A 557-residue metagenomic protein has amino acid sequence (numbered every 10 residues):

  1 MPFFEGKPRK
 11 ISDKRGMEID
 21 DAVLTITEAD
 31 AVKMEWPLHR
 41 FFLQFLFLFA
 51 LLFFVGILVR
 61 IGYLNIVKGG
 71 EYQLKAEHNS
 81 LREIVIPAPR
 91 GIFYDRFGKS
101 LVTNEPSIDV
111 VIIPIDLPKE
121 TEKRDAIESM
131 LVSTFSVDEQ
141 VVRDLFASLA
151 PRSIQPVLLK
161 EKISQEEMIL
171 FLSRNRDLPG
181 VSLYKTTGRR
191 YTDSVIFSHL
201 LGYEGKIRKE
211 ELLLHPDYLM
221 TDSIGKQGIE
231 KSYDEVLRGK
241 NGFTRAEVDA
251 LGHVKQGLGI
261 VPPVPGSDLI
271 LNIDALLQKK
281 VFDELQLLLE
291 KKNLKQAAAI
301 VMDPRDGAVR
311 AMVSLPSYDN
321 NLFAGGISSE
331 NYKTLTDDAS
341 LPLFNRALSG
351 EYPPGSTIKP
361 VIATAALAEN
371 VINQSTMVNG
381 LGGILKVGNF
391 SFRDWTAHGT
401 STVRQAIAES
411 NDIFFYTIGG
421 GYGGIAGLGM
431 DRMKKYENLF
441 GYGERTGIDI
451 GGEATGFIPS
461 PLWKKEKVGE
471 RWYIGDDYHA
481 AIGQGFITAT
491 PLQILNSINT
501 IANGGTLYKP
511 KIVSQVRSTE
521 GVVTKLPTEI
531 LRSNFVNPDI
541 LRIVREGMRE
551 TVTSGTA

Functional and structural regions predicted by a protein language model:
M1-S329, E351, G429-L439, A481 (+2 more regions): Periplasmic/cell-envelope proteins involved in peptidoglycan metabolism and beta-lactam response
D21-T27, V102, V248-I260, I273 (+3 more regions): Beta-lactam-recognizing serine transpeptidase/beta-lactamase-like catalytic domain environment
